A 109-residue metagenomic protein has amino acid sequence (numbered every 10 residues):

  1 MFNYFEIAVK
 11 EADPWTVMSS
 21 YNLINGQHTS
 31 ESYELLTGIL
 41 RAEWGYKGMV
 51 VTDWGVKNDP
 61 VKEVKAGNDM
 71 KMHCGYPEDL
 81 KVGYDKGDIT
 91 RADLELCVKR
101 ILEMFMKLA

Functional and structural regions predicted by a protein language model:
M1-A109: Glycoside hydrolase catalytic-domain context in secreted enzymes
